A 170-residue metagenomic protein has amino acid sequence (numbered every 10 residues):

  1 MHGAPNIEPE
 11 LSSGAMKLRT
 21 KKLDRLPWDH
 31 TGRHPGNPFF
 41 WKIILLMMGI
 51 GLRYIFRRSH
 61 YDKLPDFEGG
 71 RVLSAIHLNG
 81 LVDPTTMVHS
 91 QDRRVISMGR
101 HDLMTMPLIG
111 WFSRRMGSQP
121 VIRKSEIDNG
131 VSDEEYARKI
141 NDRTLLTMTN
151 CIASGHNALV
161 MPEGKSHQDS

Functional and structural regions predicted by a protein language model:
M1-D24: Intrinsically disordered, low-structural-confidence terminal and linker regions
H2, H34-P38, R53-S170: Soluble catalytic domains of membrane acyltransferases
R25-W28, P120: Surface-exposed beta-strand-to-loop junctions that form interaction patches on eukaryotic regulatory domains
W28-I43: Helix-enriched interaction subdomains in cytosolic or periplasmic regions, typified by TIR/SEFIR signaling/NADase cores
I43-G51: N-terminal nucleotide/polyanion-binding subdomain common to many enzyme families
